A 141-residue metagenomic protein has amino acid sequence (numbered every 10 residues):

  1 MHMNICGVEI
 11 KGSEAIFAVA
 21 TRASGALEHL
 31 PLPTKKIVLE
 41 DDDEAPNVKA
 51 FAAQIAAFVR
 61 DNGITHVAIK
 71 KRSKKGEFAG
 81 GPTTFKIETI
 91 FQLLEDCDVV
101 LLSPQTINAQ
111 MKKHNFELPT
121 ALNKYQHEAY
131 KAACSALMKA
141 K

Functional and structural regions predicted by a protein language model:
H2-I5, G12-K141: Phosphate- and other anionic-substrate recognition elements at nucleic-acid/protein interfaces
